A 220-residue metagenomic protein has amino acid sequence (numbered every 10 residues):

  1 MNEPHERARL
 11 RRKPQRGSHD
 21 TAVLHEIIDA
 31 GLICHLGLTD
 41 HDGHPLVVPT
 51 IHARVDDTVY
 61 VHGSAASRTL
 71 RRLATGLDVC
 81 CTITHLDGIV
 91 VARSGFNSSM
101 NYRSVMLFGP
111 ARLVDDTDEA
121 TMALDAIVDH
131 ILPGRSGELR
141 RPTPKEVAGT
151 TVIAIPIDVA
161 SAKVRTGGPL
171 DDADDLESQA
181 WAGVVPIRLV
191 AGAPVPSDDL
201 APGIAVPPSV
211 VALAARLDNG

Functional and structural regions predicted by a protein language model:
M1-R7, D115, E119-G220: C-terminal edge-of-domain segments
P4-Y60, R71: An N-terminal domain-cap segment
E26, R71-L73, T143-V147: A general structural signal for short secondary-structure junctions and capping/turn motifs
L32, V48, V55-D57, T75-V79 (+3 more regions): A generic structural signal for short beta-strands and their flanking turns/coil linkers
D42-H44, H52-Y60, A65-S67, H85-I89 (+1 more regions): Short, charged/polar surface micro-motifs in flexible loops or helix N-caps
T58-Y60, C80, A154, K163: General beta-strand recognition
A65-A126, S197: Short, structured beta-strand-loop surface elements
